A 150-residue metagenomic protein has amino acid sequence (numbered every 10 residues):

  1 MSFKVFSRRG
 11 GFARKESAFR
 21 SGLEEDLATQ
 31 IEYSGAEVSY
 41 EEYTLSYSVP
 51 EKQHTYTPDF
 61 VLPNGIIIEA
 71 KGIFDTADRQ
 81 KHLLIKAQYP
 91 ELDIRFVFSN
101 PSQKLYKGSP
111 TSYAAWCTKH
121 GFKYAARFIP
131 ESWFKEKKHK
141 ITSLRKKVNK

Functional and structural regions predicted by a protein language model:
M1-K150: Nucleic-acid endo/exonuclease domains
